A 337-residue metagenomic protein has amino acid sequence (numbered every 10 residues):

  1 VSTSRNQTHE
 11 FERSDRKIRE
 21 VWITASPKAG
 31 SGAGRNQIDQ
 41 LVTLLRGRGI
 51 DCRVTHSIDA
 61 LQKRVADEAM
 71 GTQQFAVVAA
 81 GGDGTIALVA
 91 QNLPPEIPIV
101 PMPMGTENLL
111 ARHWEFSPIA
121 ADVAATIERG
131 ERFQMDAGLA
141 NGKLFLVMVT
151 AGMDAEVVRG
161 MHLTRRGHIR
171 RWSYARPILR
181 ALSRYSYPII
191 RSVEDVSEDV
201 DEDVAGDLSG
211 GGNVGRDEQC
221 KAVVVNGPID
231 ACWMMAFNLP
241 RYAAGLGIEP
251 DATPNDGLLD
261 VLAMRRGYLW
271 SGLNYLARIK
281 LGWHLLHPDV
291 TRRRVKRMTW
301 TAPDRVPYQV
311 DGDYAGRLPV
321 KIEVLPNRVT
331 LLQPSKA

Functional and structural regions predicted by a protein language model:
V1-V77, A87, D199: ATP/NTP phosphate-donor binding region
E10, T253, A263-A337: ATP/nucleoside-binding phosphotransfer catalytic cores, i.e., glycine-rich phosphate-binding loops
R46-R48, T55-H56, K63, P95-V100 (+1 more regions): Catalytic core of DAGKc-family lipid kinases
A79-D83: N-terminal glycine-rich "phosphate-gripper" loop used for MgATP/nucleotide binding and carboxylate activation
T85-P95: Short Gly/Thr/Asp-enriched flexible loops that form oxyanion-binding sites at enzyme active sites
T150, D154, M235-I248, Y314: Glycine-rich phosphate/pyrophosphate-binding beta-alpha loops
R165-W172, Y242, P250-W270: Gly/Ser/Thr-rich active-site loops/lids in small-molecule metabolic enzymes that frequently grip phosphoryl groups
